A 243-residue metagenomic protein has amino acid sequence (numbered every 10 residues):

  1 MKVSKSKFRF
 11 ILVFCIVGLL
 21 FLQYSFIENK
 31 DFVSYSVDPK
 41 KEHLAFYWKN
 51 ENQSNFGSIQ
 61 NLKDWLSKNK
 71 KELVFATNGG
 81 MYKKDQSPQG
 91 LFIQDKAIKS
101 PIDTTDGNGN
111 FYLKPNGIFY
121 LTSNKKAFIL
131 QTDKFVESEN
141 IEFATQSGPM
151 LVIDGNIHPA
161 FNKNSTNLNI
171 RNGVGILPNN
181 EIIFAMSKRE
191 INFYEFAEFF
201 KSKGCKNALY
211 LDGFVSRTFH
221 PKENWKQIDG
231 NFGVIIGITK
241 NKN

Functional and structural regions predicted by a protein language model:
M1-S4: N-terminal secretory signal peptides that target proteins for export/translocation
F8-L12, L19-N110: Zymogen propeptides
K30-S34, P115-N116, L168-G173, F232-G233: Short glycine-rich loop/turn motifs
D38-K40, Y120-K126, I153-G155, I176-N180 (+2 more regions): Short acidic-glycine loop/turn motifs at beta-strand connectors
K49-N52, D133-E137, M186-E190: Short, solvent-exposed aromatic-acidic interface loops
S87-F161: Active-site-adjacent helix-turn-beta-strand microarchitecture at beta-sheet edges that either contains or buttresses
Q89-T105, A160, N164-I170, I176-K206 (+1 more regions): Conserved, well-ordered active-site substructure
